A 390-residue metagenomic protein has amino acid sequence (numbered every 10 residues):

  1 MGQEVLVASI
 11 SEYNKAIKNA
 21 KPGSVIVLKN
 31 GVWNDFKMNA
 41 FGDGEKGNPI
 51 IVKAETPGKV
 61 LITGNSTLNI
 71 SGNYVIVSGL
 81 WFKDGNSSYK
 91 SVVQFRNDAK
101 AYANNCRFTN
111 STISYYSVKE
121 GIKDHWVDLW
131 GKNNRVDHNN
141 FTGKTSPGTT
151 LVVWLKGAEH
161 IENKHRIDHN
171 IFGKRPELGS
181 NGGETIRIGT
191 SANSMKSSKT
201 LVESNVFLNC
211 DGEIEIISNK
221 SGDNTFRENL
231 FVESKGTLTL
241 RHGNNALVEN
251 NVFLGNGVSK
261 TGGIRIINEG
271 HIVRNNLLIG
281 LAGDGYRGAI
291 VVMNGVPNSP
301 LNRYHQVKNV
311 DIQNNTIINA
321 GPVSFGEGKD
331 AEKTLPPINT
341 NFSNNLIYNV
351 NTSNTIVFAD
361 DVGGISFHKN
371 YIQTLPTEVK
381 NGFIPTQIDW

Functional and structural regions predicted by a protein language model:
G2-N39, E45: Acidic Gly/Asp/Thr-rich repetitive segments characteristic of extracellular carbohydrate-active and adhesion proteins
L6-A8, W33-F36, D43-V93, N110 (+1 more regions): Right-handed parallel beta-helix/beta-spiral solenoid domain characteristic of secreted/periplasmic
A16-S24, Y74, G79, N110 (+2 more regions): Bimodal feature
I17-P22, G44-K46, I70-S71, Y102 (+1 more regions): Flexible, charged surface loops at secondary-structure boundaries
G23, G47-P49, K199: A general structural motif
K37-M38, G64-N69, K83-C106, I113-W390: Glycine- and acidic/polar-rich repeat regions and solenoidal domains
